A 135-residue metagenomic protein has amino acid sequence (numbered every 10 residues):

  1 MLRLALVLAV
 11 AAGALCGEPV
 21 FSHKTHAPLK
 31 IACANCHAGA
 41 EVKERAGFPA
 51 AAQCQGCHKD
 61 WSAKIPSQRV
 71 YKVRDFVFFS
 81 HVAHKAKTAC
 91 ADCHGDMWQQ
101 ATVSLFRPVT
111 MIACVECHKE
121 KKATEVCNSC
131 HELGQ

Functional and structural regions predicted by a protein language model:
L2-G13: Sec-dependent N-terminal signal peptides
G13-Q135: Short sequence/structural segments immediately N-terminal
